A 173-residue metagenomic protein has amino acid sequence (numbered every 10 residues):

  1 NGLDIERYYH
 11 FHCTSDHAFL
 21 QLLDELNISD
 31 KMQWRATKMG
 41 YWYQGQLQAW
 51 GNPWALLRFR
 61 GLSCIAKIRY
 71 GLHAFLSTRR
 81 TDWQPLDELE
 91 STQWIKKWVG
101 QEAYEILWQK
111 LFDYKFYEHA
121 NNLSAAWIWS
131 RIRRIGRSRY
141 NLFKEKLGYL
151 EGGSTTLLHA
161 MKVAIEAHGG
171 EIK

Functional and structural regions predicted by a protein language model:
G2-D82: Dinucleotide-binding Rossmann-like beta1-alpha1 core, especially the glycine-rich loop that anchors the ADP
G71-K173: Active-site/ligand-binding neighborhood in enzyme catalytic cores
